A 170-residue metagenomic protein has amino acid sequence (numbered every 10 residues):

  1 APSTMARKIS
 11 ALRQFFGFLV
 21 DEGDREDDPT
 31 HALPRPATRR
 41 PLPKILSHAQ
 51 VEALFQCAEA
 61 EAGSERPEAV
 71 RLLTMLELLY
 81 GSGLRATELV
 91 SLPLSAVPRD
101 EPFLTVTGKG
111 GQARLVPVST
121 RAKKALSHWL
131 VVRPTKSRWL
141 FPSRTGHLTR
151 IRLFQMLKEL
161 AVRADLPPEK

Functional and structural regions predicted by a protein language model:
A1-K170: Conserved catalytic core of the tyrosine transesterase superfamily
